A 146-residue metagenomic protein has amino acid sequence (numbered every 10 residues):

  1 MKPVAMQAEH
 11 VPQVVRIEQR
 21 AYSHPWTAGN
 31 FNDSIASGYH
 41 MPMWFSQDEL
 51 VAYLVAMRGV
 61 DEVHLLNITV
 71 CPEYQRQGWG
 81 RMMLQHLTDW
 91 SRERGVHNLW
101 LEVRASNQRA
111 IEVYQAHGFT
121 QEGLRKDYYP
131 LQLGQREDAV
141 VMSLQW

Functional and structural regions predicted by a protein language model:
K2-Q77, R81-H86, W90, R94 (+1 more regions): Acetyl-CoA-dependent GNAT
I35, R104-A105: Short amphipathic helical patch at the helix-1/turn junction of helix-turn-helix
T69, A105-N107: Active-site-proximal loop/turn and secondary-structure-junction residues that shape catalytic pockets, frequently
L84, N107-A110, D127-L133: Short glycine/proline-centered loop/turn elements that form peptide/ligand docking sites
L87-S91, L99, A110: Short hydrophobic clusters on alpha-helical segments that form packing/core surfaces in small helical domains
W100-E102, Q115, T120-D138: Conserved catalytic-core motifs of GNAT/GCN5-like acyltransferases
